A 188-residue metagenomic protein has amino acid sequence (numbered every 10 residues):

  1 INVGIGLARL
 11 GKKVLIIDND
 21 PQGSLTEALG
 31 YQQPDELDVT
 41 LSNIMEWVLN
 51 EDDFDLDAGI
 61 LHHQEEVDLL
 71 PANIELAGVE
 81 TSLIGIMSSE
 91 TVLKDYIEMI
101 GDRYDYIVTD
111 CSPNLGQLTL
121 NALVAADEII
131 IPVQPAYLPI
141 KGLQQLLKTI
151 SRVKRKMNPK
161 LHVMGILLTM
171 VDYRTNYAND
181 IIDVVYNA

Functional and structural regions predicted by a protein language model:
I1-A188: P-loop NTP-binding core
